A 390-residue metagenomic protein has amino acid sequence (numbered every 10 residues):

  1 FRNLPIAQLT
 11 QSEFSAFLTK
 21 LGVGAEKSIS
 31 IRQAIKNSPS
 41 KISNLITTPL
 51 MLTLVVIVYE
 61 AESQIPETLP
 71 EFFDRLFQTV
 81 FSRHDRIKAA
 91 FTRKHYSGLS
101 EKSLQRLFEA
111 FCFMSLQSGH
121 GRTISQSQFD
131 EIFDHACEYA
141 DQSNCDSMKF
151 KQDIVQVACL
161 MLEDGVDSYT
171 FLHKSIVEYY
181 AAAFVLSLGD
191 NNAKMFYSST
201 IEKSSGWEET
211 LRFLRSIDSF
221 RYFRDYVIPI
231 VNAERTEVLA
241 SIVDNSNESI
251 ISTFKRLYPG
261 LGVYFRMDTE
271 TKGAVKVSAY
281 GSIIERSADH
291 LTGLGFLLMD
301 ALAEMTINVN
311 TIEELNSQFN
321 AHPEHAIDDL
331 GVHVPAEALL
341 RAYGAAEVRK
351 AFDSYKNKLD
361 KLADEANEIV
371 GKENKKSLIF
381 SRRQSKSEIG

Functional and structural regions predicted by a protein language model:
F1, Q8-Y169, K174-I176, F184-S187 (+1 more regions): Extended hydrophobic
P5, I29-K36, H135-F171, S175-G390: Leucine-enriched alpha-helical scaffold segments used for protein-protein interaction
